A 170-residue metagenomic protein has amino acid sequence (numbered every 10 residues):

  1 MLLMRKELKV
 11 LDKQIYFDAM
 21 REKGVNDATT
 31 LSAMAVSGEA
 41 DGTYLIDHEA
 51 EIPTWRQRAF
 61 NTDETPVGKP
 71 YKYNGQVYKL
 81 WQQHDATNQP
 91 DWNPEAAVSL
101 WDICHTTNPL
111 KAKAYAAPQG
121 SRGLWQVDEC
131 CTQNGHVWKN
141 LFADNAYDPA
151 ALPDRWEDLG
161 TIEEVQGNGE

Functional and structural regions predicted by a protein language model:
L2-E170: Tryptophan-rich substrate-binding surfaces of secreted polymer-degrading and adhesive proteins
